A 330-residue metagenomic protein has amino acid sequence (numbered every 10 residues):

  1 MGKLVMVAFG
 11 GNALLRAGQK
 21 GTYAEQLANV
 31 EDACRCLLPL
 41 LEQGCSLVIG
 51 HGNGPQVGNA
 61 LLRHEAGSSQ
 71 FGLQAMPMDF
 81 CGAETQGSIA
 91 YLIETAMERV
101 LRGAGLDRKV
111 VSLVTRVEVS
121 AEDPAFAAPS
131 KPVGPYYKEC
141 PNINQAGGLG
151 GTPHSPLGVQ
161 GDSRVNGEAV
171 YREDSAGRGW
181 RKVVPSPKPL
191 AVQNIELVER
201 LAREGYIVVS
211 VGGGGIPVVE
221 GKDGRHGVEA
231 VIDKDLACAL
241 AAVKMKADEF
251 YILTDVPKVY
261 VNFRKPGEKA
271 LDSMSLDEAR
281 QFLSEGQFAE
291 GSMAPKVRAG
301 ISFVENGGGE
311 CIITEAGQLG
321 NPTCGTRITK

Functional and structural regions predicted by a protein language model:
G2-K330: C-terminal catalytic "cap/lid" subdomain
